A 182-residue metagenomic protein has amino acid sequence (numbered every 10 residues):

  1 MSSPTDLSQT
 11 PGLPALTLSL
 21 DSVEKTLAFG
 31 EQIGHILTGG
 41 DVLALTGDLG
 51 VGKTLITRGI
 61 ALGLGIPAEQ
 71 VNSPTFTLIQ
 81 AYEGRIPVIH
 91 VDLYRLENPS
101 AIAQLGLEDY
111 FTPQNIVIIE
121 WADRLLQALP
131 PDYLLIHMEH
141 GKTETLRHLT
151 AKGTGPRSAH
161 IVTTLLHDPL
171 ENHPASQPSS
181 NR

Functional and structural regions predicted by a protein language model:
S2-L16, E108-R182: Short phosphate-coordinating micro-motif centered on Lys-Gly-acidic
G34-G39: Phosphate-binding P-loop
L43-L45: Hydrophobic anchor at the beta1->P-loop junction of P-loop NTPases
D48: P-loop (Walker A) phosphate-binding loop of NTP-binding proteins
K53: Conserved lysine of the Walker
I66-A81: Short beta-strand-centered segment that lines the nucleotide-binding/catalytic pocket of NTP-utilizing
R95-T112: Switch II of P-loop NTPase G domains
